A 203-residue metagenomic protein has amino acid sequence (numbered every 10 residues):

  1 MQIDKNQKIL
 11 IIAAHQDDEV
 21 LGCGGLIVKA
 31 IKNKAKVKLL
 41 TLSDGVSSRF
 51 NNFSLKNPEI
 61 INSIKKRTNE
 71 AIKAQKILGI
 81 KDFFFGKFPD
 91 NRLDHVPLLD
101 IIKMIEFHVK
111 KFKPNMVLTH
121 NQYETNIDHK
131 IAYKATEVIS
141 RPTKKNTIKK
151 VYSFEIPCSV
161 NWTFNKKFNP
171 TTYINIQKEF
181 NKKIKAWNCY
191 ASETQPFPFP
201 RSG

Functional and structural regions predicted by a protein language model:
M1-I12, K29, N33, E59-N62 (+3 more regions): Metal-dependent de-N-acetylase/amidase catalytic core
K5-Q16, V20-I60: ATP-dependent adenylation/pyrophosphate-handling site
V20-L21, I72, N188: Intrinsically disordered, low-complexity segments enriched in polar/charged small residues
L21-G22, K66, D100: Short, conserved clusters of charged catalytic residues that mark active-site and nucleotide-handling motifs
C23, T68, A132-Y133: A general structural signal for well-ordered alpha-helical segments in protein cores
L39-L40, F84-G86: Short beta-strand segments at enzyme active-site cores
G45-S47, F88-N91: A short, flexible beta-alpha/helix-coil linker loop
S47-F83: Glycine-rich phosphate-binding loop and adjoining beta1-alpha1-beta2 segment of Rossmann-like nucleotide-binding folds
